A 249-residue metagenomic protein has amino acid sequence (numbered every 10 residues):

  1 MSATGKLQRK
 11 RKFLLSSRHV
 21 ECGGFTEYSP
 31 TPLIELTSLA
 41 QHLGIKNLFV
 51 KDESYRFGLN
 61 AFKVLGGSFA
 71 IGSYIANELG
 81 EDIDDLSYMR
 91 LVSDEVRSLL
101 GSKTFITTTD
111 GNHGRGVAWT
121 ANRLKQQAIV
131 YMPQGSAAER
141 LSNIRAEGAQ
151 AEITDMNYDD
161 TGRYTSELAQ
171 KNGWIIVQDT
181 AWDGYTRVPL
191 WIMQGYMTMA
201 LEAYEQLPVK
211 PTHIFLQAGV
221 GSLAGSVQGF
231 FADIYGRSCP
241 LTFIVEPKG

Functional and structural regions predicted by a protein language model:
M1-G249: PLP-dependent amino-acid enzyme catalytic core
